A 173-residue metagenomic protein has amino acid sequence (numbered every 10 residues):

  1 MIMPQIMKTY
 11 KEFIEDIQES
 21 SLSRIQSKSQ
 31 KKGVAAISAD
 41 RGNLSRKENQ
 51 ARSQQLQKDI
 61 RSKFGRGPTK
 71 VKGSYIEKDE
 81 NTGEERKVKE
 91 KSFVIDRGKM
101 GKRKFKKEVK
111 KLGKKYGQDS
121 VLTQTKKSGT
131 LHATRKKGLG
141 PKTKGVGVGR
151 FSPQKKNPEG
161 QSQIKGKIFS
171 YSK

Functional and structural regions predicted by a protein language model:
P4, K8-G67, G166, S170-K173: N-terminal, charge-rich interaction modules
S21-I25, V71-T82, K106-K110: Short secondary-structure capping micro-motifs at structural edges
K31-V34, K89-S92, G117-S120: Short, surface-exposed beta-edge/turn micro-motifs
S38-L44, R97-M100, Q124-S128: Short, flexible beta-strand-to-coil junctions
K63-M100: Short, intrinsically disordered low-complexity segments
R103-S128: Short, compact, well-ordered microdomains
Q124-G138: Short proline/glycine- and acidic-rich turn/helix-capping motifs at secondary-structure junctions
T143-K173: A recognition module on extended beta-rich or small alphabeta surfaces enriched in W/G with H and D/E
